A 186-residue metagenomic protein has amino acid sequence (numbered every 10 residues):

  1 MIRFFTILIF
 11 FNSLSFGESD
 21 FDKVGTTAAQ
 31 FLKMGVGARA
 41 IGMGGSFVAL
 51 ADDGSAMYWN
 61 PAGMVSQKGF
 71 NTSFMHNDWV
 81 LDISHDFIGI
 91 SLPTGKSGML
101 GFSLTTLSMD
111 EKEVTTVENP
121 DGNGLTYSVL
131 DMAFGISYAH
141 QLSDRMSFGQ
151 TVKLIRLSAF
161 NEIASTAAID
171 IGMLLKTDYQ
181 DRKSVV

Functional and structural regions predicted by a protein language model:
M1-F4, D144: Positively charged n-region of N-terminal signal peptides that target proteins for export
F4-S13: Sec-dependent N-terminal signal peptides
E18-V186: Subset of outer-membrane beta-barrel
